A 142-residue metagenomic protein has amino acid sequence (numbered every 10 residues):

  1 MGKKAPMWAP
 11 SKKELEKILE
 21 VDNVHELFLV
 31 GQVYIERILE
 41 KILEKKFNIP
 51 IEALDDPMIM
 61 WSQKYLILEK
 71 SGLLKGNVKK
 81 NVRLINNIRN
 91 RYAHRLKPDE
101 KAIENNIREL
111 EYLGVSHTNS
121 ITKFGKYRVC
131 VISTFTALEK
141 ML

Functional and structural regions predicted by a protein language model:
M1-L142: Amphipathic alpha-helical interface elements
